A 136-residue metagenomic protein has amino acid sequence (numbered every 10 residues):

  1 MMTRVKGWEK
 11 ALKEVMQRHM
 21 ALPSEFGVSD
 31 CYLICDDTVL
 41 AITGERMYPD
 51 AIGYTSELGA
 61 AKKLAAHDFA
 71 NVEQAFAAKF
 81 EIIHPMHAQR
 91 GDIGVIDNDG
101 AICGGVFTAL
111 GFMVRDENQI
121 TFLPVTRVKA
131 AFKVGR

Functional and structural regions predicted by a protein language model:
M1-A66: N-terminal capping segments
M2, E117, F122-V125: Low-complexity, intrinsically disordered short peptide segments enriched in small/polar/basic residues
I42, F112-V114, A130-F132: Generic alpha-helical propensity signal that fires on short helical segments and nearby coil/disordered stretches
G59-I120: ...with weaker cross-activation on analogous glycine-rich loops/strands in unrelated enzymes
L123-R136: Glycine- and charge-enriched low-complexity intrinsically disordered segments
